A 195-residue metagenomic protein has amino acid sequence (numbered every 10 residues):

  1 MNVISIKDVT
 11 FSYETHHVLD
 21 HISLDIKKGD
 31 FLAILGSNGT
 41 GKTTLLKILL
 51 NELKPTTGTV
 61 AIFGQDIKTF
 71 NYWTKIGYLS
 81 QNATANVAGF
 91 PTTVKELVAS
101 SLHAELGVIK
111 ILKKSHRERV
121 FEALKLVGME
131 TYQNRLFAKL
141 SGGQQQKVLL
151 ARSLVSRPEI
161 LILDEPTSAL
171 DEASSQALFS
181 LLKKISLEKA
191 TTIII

Functional and structural regions predicted by a protein language model:
L50: Helix-to-loop junction immediately C-terminal to a conserved catalytic motif
G58-Y72: Conserved ABC transporter NBD signature motif
A99, K113-Y132: Conserved ABC ATPase "signature" region
L136-L140, Q144: Conserved ABC ATPase signature
R157: Conserved catalytic motifs of ABC-family nucleotide-binding domains
L161-E165: Catalytic Walker B motif of ABC-type/P-loop ATPase nucleotide-binding domains
E172-S174: Helix N-cap at the start of a conserved alpha-helix in ABC-type nucleotide-binding domains
